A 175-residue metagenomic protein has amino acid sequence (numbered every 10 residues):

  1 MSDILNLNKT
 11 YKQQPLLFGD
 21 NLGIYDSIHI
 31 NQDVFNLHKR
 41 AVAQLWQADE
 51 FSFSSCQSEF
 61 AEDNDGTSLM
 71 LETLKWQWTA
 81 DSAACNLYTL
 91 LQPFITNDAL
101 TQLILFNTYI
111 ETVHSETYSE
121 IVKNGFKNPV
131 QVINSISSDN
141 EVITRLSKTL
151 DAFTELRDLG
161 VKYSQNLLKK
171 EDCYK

Functional and structural regions predicted by a protein language model:
S2-K175: Non-heme di-metal
